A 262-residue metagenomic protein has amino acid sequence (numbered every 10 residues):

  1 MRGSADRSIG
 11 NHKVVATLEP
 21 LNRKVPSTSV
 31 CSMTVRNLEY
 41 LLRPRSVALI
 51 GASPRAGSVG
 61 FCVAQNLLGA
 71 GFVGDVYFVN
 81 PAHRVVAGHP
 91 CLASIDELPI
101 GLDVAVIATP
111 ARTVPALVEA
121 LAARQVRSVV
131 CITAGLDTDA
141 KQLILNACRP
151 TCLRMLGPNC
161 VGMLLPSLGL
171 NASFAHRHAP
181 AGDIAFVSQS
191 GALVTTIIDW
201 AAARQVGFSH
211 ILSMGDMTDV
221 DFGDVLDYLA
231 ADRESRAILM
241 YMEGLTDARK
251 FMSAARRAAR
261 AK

Functional and structural regions predicted by a protein language model:
A5, A16-P20, T28: Ala/Thr-enriched low-complexity intrinsically disordered regions
T28-K262: Catalytic-core regions of core metabolic enzymes, especially those transforming organic acids/acyl-group intermediates
